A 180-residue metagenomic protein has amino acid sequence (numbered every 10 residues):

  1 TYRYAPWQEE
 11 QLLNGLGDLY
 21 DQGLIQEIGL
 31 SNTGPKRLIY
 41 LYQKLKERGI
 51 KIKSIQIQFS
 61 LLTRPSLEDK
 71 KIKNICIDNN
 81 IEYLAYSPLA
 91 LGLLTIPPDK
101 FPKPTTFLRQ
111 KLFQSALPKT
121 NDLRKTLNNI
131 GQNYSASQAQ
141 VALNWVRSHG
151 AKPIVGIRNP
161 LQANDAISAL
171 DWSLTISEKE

Functional and structural regions predicted by a protein language model:
R3-E180: Beta/alpha (TIM)-barrel catalytic core signal, keyed to glycine-rich beta->alpha loops juxtaposed to Asp/Glu that bind
